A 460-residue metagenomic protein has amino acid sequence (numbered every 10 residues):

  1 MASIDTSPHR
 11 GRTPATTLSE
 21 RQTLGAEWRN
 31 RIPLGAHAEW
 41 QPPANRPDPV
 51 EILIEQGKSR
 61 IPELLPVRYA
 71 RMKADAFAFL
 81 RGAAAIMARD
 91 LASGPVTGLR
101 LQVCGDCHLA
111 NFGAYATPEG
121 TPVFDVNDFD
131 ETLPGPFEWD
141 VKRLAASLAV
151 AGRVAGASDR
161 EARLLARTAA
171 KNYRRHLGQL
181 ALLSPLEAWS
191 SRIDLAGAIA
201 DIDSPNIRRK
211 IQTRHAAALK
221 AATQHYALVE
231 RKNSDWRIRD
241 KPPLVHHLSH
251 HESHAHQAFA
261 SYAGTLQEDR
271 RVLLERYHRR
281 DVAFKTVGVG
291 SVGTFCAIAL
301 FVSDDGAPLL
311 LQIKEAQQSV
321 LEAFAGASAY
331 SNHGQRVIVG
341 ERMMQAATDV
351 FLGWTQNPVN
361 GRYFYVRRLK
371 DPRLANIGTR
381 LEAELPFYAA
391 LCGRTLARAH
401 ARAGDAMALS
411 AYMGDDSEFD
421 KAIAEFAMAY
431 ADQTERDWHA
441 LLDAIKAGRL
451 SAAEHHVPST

Functional and structural regions predicted by a protein language model:
A2-E20: Eukaryotic compositionally biased low-complexity/IDR segments
P14-C104, L109-A216, A260-E454, T460: Conserved ATP-binding subdomain of kinase catalytic cores across diverse folds
I193-Q257: Long, low-complexity segments enriched in small/aliphatic residues
